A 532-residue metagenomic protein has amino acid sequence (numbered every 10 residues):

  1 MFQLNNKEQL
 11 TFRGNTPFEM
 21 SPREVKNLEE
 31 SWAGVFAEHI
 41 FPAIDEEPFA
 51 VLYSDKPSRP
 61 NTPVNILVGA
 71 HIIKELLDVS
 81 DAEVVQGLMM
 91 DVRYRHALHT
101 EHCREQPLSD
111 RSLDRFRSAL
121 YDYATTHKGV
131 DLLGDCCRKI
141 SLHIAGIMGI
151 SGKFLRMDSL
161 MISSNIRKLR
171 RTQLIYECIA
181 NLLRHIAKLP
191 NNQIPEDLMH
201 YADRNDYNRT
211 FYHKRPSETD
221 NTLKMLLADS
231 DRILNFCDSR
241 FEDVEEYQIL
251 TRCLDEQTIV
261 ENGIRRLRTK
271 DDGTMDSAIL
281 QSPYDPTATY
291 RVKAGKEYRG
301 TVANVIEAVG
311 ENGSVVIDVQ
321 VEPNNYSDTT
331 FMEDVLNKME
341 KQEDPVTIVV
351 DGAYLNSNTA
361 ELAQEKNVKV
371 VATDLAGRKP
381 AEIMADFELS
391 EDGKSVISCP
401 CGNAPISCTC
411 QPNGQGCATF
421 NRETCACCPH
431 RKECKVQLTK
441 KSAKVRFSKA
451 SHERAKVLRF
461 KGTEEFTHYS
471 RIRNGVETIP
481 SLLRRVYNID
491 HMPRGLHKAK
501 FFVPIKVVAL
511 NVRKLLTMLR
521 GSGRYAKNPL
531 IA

Functional and structural regions predicted by a protein language model:
M1-K56: Basic, low-complexity segments
Q3, V64-N65: Double-stranded DNA-binding cores of transcription factors and transposases
L52-P60, P493-G495: A short glycine/serine-rich beta->alpha loop
I66-D78: Alpha-helical support elements that line or immediately flank enzyme active sites and cofactor-binding pockets
E83, H102, Q106, D114-A532: Anion-binding and metal-coordination hotspots
V84-H96, S141: DNA-recognition alpha helix
V92-L108: Short, basic interhelical loop/turn and adjoining N-cap of the next helix at nucleic-acid- or acidic-partner-contacting
